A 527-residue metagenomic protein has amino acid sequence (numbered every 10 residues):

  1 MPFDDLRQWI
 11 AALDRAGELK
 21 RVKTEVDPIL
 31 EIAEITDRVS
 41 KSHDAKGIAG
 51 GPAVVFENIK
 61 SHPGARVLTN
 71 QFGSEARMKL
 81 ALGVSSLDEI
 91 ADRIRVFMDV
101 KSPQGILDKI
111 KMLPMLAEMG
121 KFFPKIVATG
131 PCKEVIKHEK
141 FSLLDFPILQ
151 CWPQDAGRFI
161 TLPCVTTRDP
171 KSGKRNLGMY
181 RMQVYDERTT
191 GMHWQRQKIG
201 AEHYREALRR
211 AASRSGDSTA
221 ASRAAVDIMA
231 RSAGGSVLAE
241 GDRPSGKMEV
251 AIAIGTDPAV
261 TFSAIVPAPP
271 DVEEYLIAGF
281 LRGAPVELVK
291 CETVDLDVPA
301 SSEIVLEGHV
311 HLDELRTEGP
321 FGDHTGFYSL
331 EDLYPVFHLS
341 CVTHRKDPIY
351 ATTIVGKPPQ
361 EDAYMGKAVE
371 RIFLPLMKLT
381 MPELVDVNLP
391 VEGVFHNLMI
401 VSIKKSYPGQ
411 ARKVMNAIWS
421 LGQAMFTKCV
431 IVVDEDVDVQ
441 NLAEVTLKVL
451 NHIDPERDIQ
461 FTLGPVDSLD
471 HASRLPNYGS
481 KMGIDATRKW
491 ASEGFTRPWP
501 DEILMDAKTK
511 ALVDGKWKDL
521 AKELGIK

Functional and structural regions predicted by a protein language model:
M1-R214, D242-K527: Extended, highly charged
S213-R243: Intrinsic disorder/low-complexity segments
